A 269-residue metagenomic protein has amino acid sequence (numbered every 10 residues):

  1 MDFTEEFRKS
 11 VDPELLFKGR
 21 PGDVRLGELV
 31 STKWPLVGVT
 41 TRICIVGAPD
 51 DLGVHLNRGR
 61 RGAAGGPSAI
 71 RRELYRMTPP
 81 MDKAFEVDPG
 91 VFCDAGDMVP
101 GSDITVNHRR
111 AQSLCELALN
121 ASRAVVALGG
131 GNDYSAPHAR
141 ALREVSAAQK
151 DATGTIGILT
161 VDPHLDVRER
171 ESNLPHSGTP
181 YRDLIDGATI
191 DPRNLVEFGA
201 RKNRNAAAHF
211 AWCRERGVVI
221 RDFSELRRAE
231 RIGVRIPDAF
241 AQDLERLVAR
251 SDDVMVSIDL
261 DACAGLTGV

Functional and structural regions predicted by a protein language model:
D2-V269: Conserved alpha-helical scaffold segments that buttress catalytic/binding sites
